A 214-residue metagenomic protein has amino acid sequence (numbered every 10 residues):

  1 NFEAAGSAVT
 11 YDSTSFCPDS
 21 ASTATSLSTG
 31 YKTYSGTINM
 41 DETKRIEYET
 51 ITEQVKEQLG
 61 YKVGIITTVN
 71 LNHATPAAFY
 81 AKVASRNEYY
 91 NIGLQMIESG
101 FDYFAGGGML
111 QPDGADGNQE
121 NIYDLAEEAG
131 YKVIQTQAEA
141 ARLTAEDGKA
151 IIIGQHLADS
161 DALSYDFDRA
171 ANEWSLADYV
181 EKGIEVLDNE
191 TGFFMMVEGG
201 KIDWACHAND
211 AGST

Functional and structural regions predicted by a protein language model:
N1-A115, E120-K149: N-terminal catalytic scaffold of extracellular/periplasmic and nuclease hydrolases that process anionic headgroups
K44-Y48, T52, K56-V63, N70-N72 (+4 more regions): Well-ordered, non-transmembrane segments within structured domains
I66, G106, G154, M196-E198: A cross-family glycoside hydrolase active-site/sugar-binding cleft signature
A74-Y80, L157-A170, G183, D188-G192 (+1 more regions): Active-site His/acidic residue clusters
S85, Y89, N172-V180, S213: Phosphate/oxyanion-binding active-site loops and adjacent basic polyanion-contact surfaces
S99-D102, L110, G148-A150, G154-A171: Formylglycine-dependent
I134-T136, A140-I152, Y179-G200: Active-site regions of oxyanion-processing enzymes, predominantly non-cytosolic
